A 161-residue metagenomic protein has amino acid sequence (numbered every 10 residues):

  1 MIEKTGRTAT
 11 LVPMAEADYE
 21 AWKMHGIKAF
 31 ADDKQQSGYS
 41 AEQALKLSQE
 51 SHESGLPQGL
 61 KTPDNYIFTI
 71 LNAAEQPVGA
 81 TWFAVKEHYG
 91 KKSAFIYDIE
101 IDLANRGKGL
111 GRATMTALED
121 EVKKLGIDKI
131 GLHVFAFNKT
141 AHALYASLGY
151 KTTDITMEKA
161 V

Functional and structural regions predicted by a protein language model:
E3-L103, E121, T152-V161: Acetyl-CoA-dependent GNAT
A9-V12, T116, I130: Intrinsic-disorder/low-complexity peptide segments enriched for small residues
W82, H133-A136: Generic detector of solvent-exposed, compositionally biased contiguous segments
I96-I99, I130-V134: Conserved hydrophobic beta-strand within the GNAT/NAT acetyltransferase core sheet that lines the active-site cleft
D98-I101, G107-K124, A143-S147: Conserved acetyl-CoA-binding loop-helix of GNAT-fold acetyltransferases
R112, T116, A136-D154, K159: Conserved active-site alpha-helix within GNAT-family acetyltransferase domains
I127: Terminal helix-turn-helix DNA-binding modules in bacterial transcription factors
